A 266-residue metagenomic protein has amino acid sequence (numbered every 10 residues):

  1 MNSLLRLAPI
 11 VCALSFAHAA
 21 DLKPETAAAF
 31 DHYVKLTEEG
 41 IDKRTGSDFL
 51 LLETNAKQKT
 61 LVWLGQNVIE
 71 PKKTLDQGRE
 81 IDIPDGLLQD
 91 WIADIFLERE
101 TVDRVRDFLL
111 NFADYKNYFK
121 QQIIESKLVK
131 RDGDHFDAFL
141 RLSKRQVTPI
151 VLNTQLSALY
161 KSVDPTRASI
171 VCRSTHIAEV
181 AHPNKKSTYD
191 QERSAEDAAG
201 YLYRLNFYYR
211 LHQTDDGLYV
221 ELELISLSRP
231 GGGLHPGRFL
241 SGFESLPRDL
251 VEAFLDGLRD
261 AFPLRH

Functional and structural regions predicted by a protein language model:
N2-I10: Sec-dependent signal peptide recognition, specifically the positively charged N-region followed immediately by
I10-A19: Hydrophobic h-region of N-terminal signal peptides that target proteins for export in Gram-negative bacteria
A20-H266: Eukaryotic helix-grip
